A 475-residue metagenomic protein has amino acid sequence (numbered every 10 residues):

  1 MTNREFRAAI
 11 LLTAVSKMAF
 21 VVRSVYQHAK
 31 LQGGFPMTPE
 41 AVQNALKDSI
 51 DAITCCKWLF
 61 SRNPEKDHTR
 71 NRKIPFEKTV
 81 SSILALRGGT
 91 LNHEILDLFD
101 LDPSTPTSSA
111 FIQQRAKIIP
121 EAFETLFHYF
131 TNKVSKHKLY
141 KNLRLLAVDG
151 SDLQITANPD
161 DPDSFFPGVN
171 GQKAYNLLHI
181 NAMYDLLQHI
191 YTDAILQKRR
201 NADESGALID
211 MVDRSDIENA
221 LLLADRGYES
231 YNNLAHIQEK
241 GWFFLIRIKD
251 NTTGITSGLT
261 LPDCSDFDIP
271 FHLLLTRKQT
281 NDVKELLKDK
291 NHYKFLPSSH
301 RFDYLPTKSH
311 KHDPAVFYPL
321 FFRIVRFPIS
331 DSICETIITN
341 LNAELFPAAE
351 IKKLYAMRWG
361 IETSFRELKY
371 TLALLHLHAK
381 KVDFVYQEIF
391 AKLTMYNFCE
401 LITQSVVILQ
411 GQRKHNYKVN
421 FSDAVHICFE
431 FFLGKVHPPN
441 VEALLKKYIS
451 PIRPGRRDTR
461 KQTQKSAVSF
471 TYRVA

Functional and structural regions predicted by a protein language model:
T2, F6-G89, D97-L98, T105 (+6 more regions): Single, function-defining residue in the core of a domain
E121-V134: Short Lys/Arg-enriched helix C-cap and helix-to-coil transition segments that create basic nucleic-acid-contact patches
R144-L146: Conserved beta-strand elements of the Class I
F166: Extracytosolic and intramembrane catalytic regions of membrane-associated proteins in envelope/secretory systems
